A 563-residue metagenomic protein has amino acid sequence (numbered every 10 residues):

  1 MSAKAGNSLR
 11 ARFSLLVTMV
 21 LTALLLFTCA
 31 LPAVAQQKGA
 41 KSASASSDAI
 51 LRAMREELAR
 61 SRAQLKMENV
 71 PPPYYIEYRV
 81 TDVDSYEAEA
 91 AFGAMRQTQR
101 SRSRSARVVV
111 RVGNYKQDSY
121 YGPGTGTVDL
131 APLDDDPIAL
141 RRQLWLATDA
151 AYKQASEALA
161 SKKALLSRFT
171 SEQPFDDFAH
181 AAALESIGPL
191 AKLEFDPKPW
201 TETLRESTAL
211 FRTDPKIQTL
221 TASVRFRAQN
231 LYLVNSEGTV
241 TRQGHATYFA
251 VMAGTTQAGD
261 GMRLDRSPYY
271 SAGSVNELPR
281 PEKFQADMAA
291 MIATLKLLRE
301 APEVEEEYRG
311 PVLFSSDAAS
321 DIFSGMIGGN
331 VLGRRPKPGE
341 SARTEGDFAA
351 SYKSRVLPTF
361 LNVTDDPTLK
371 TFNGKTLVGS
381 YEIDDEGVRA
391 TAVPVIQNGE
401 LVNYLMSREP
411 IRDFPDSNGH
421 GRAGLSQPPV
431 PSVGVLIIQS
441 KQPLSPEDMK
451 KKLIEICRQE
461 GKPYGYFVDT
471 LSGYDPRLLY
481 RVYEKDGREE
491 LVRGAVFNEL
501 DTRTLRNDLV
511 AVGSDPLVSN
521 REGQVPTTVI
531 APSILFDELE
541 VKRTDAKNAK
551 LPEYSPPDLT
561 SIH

Functional and structural regions predicted by a protein language model:
M1-S14: N-terminal secretory signal peptides that target proteins for export/translocation
K4, L21-T22, K38: Absolute N-terminal positional cue centered near the fourth residue
N7-L9, R52, G419: Short alpha-helical segments used as structural interaction elements across diverse proteins
S8, L16, T247-F249, V388-A390 (+1 more regions): Short beta-strand-initiation
S14-A30: Bacterial N-terminal signal peptides
L25, S274, A495: Short, flexible active-site loop motifs that bind/organize anionic cofactors or intermediates
P32-I383, Q397-N398, N498, T502 (+1 more regions): Active-site bordering "gate/hinge" segments that shape substrate access to catalytic or cofactor-binding pockets
S341, F348-H563: Dual-mode signal for accessory low-complexity, basic/Gly-rich regions
